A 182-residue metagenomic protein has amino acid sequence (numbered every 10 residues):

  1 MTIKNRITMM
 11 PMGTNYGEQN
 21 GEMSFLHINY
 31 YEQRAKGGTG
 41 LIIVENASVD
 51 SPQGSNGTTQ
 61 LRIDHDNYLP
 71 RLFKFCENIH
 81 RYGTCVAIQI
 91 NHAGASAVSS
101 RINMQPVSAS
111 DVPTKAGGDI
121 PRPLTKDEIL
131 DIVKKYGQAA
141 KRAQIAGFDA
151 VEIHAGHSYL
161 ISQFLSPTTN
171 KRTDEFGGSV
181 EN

Functional and structural regions predicted by a protein language model:
M1-N91, P121, I132, A140: N-terminal capping/small domains of soluble enzymes
Y16, S48-S51, G94-S96, H157-Y159 (+1 more regions): Feature marks short, surface-exposed loop/turn motifs that line or immediately flank catalytic pockets and channel
Y16, Y30-Y31, Y136, F148 (+3 more regions): Aromatic side chains
N20-G21, K126, H154: Alpha-helical interaction segments
G21, V133-G137, R142-Q144, E175-N182: Active-site glycine- and acidic-residue-rich loops that bind and position anionic ligands or nucleotide-like cofactors
I42-N46, V86-I90, A146-L160: Short beta-strand segments at enzyme active-site cores
V49-D50, R62-I63, V98-L124, Q163-N182: Aromatic- and acidic-residue-enriched carbohydrate-binding clefts of CAZyme catalytic domains
E77, N91-F148: Non-globular sequence segments
